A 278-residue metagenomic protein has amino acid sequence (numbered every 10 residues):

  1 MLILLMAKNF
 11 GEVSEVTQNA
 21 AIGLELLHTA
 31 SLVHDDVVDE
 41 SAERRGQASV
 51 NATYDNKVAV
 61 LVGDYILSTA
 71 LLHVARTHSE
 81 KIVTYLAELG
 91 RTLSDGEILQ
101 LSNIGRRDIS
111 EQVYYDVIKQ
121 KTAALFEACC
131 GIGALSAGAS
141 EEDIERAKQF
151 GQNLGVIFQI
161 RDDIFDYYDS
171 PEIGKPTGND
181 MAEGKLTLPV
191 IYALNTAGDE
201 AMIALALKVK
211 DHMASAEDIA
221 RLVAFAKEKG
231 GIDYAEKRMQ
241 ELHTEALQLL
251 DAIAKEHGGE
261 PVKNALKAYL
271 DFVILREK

Functional and structural regions predicted by a protein language model:
M1-K278: All-alpha prenyltransferase/terpene-synthase fold signal
